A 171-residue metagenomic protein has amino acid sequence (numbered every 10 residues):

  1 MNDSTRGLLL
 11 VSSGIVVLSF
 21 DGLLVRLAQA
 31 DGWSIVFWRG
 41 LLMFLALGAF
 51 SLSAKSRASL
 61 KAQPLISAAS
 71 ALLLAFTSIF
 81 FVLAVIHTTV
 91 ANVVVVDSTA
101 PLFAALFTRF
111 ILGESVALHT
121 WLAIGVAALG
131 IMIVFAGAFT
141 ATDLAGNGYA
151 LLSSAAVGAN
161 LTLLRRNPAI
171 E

Functional and structural regions predicted by a protein language model:
M1-V36, L72, F80, F139-R166: Glycine-/small-residue-enriched transmembrane alpha-helix faces in small-molecule transporters and effluxers
G7-V11, A62-L72, E114-A128, G146-A150 (+1 more regions): Cytoplasmic-side transmembrane-helix entry/capping segments in multi-pass membrane proteins
V17, G48, A54-N92, V96-D97 (+2 more regions): Specific transmembrane alpha-helical segments of multi-pass solute transporters/efflux pumps, especially DMT/EamA
F20-L23, L27, L45-S56, I79 (+6 more regions): Structural signature of transmembrane alpha-helix termini at the membrane-water interface
Q29-A30, H87, G113-S115, A169-I170: Helix-loop interface residues and adjacent transmembrane-helix termini in multi-pass membrane transporters, primarily
S34-L45, V82-G113, S153: Specific alpha-helical transmembrane segments that line the substrate/conduction pathway and gating interfaces
L47, S51, L74, L106 (+3 more regions): Hydrophobic transmembrane alpha-helices of multi-pass small-molecule transport proteins
V93-T99, L164-E171: Helix-helix packing/entry segments at the starts of transmembrane helices
